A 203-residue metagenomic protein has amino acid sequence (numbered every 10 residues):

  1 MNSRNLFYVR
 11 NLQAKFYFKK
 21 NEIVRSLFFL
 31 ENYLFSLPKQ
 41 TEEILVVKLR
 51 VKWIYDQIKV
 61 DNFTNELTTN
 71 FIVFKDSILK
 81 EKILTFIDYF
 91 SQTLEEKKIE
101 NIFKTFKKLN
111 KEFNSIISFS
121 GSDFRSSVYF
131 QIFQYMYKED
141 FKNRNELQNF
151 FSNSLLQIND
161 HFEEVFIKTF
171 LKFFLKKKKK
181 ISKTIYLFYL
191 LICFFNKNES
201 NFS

Functional and structural regions predicted by a protein language model:
M1-Y55, N65-F71, K82-F90, I102 (+2 more regions): Catalytic cores of Mg2+-dependent Asp-rich isoprenoid enzymes
I58: Acidic, metal/ion-handling microdomains and their immediate structural contexts
D76-L79: Long, charge-dense
S91-K98: Acidic/His metal-coordination segments adjacent to aromatic residues that form catalytic metal sites in metalloenzymes
